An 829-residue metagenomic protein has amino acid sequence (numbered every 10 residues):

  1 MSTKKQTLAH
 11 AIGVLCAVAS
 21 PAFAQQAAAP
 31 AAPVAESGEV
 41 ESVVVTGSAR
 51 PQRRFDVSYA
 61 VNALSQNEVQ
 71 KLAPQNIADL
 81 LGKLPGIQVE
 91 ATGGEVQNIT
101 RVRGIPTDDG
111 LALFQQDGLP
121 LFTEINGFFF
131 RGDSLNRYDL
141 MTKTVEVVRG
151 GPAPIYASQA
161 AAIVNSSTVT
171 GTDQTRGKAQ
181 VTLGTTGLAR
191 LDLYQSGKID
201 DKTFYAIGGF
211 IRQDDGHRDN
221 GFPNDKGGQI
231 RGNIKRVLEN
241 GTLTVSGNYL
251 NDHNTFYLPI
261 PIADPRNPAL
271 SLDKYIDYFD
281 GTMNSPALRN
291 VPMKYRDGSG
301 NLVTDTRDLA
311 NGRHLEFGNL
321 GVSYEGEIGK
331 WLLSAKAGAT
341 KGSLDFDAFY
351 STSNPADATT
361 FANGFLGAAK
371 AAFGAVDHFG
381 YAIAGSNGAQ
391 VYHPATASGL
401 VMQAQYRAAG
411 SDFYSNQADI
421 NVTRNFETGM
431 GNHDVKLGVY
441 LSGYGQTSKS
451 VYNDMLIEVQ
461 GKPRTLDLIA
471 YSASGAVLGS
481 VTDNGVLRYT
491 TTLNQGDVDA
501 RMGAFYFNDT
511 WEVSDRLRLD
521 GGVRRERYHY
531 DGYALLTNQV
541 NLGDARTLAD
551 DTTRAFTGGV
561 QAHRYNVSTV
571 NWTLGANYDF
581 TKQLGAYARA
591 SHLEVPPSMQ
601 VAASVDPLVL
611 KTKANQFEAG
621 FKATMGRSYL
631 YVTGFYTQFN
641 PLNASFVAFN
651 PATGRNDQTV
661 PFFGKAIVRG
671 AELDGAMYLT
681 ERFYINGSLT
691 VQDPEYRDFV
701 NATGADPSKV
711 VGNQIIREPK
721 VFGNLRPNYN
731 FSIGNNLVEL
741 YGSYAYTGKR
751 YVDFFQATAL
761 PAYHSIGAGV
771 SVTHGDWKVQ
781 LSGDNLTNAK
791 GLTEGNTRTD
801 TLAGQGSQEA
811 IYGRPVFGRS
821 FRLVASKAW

Functional and structural regions predicted by a protein language model:
Q26-A27, T581, Y636-Q638, P661-F754 (+1 more regions): Gram-negative outer-membrane beta-barrel transporters
T46, A78-T123, K143: Extracytoplasmic beta-strand/coil segments of soluble accessory domains associated with Gram-negative outer-membrane
P120-R149, D273: Short acidic/polar hinge/loop motifs at secondary-structure boundaries that mediate gating or recognition
L135-Q180: A beta-strand signature from Gram-negative outer-membrane beta-barrel systems, especially the internal plug domain
V237, T242-N319, D347-S411, D467-L493 (+3 more regions): Acidic/polar loop-and-plug regions of large Gram-negative outer-membrane beta-barrel proteins
S334-G338, D579, G585-V595, L610-E681 (+1 more regions): Membrane-embedded beta-barrel scaffold of Gram-negative outer-membrane proteins
S411-S415, N432-V477, V481, N494-F639 (+3 more regions): Structural signature of Gram-negative outer-membrane beta-barrels, strongest in the C-terminal barrel of TonB-dependent
F639-N640, R682-I685, A745-D753, S771-W829: C-terminal beta-signal and adjacent terminal beta-strands/loops of Gram-negative outer-membrane beta-barrel proteins
